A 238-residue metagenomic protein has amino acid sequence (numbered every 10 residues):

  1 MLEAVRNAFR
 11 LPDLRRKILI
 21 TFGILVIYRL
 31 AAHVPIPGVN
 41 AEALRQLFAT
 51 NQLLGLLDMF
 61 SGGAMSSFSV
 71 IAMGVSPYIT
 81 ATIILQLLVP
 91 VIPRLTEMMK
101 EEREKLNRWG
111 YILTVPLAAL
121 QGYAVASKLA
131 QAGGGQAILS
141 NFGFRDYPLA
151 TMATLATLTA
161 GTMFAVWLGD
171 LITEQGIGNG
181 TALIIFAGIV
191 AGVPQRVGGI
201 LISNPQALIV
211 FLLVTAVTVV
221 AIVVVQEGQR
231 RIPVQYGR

Functional and structural regions predicted by a protein language model:
M1-R238: N-terminal cationic and glycine-rich segments that engage phosphates or anionic surfaces
